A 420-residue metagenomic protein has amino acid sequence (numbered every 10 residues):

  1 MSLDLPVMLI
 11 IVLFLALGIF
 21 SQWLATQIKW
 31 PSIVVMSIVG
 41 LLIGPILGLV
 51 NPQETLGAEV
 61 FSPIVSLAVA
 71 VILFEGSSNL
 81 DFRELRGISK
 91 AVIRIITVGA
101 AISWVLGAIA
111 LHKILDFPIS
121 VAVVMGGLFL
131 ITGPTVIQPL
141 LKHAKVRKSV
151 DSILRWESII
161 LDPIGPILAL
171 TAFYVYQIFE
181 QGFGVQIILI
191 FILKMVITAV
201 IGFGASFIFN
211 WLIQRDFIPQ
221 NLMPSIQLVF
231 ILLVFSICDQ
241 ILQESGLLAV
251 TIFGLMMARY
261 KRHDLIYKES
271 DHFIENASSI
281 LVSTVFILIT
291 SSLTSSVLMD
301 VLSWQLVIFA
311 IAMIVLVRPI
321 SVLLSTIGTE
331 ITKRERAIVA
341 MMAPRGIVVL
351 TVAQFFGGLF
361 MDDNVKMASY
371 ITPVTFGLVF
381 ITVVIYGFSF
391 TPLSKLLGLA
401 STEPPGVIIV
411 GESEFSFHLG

Functional and structural regions predicted by a protein language model:
M1-G406, V410: Transmembrane helical cores of multi-pass secondary ion antiporters/exchangers
S416-F417: N-terminal Rossmann-fold NAD(P) dinucleotide-binding loop
